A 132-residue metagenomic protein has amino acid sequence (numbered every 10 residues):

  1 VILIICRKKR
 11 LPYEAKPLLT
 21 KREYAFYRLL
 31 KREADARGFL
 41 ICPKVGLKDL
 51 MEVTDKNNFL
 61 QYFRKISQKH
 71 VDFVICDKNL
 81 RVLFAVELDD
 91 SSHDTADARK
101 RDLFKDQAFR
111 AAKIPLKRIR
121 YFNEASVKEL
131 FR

Functional and structural regions predicted by a protein language model:
V1-F59: Solvent-exposed, charged helical/coil patches that constitute nucleic-acid or partner-interaction surfaces
A15, L19, Y62-R64, A98 (+1 more regions): Alpha-helix initiation/capping motif
K21, A25, Q68, F104: Short, well-structured alpha-helical interface segments that form or flank functional binding sites
R28, R32, R64, E129: Charged/polar, solvent-exposed surface patches and flexible loops
E33-D35, F39, K65, A108-A111: A generic structural signal for short, solvent-exposed coil/turn residues that cap or connect secondary-structure
P43-L83: Active-site metal-binding core of divalent-cation-utilizing nuclease and nuclease-like domains
N58, F131-R132: Short low-complexity, flexible loop/linker segments enriched in glycine and/or proline with clustered acidic
K69-V74, K78-F131: Basic, amphipathic alpha-helical patches used to engage nucleic acids or provide basic targeting signals, exemplified
